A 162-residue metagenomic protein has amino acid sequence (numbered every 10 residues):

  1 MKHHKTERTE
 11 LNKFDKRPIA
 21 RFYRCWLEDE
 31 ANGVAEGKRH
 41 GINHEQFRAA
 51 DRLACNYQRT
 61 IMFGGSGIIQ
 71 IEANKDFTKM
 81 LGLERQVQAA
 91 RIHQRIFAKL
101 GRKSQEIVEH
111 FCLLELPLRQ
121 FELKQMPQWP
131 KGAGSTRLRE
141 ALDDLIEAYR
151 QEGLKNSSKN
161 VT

Functional and structural regions predicted by a protein language model:
M1-K99, L118-T162: N-terminal interaction/assembly modules
L100-L116: Short amphipathic alpha helix immediately N-terminal
